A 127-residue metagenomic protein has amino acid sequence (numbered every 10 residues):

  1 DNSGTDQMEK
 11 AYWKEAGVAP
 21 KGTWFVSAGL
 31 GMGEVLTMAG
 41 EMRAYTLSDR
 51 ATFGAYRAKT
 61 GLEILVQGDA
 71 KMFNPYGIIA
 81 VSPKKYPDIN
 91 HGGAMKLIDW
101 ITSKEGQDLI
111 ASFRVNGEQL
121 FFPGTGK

Functional and structural regions predicted by a protein language model:
D1-K127: Exported/periplasmic ABC-transporter solute-binding proteins
